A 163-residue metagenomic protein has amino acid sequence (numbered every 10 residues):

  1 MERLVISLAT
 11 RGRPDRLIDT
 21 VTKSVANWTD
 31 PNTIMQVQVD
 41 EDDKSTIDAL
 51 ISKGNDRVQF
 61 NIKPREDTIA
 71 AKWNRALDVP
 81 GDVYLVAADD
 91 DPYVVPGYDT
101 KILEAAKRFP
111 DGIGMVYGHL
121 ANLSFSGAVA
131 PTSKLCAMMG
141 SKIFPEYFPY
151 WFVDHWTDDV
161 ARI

Functional and structural regions predicted by a protein language model:
L8-D19, E41-D42: Active-site beta-to-alpha loop of glycosyltransferases that engages the nucleotide-sugar donor
T22-N32: Short, acidic, metal-binding catalytic loop of nucleotide-sugar glycosyltransferases
P31-D42, N61-K63: Short beta-strand/loop segment that forms part of the nucleotide-sugar
V37-D48, P92-Y93: A conserved acidic beta->alpha catalytic loop
K63-P80: Glycine-rich, basic loop-to-helix element that forms the pyrophosphate-binding segment of sugar-nucleotide handling
G81-Y93: Short beta-strand-to-loop acidic/aromatic patch adjacent to the donor-nucleotide binding site
V95-A128, S133: Conserved donor NDP-sugar-binding/catalytic core segment of glycosyltransferases
P149-I163: A short, conserved alpha-helix in the catalytic core of glycosyltransferases
